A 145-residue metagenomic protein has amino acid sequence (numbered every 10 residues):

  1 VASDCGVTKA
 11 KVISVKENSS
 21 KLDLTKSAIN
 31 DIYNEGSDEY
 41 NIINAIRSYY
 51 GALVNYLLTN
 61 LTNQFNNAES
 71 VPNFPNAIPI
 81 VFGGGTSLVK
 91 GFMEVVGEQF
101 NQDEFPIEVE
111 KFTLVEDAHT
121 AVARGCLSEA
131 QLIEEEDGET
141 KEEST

Functional and structural regions predicted by a protein language model:
V1-S27: Glycine-rich phosphate-binding loop plus the immediately following alpha-helix
S3, L24-T145: Helical "lid/coupling" subdomains associated with nucleotide-phosphate turnover
